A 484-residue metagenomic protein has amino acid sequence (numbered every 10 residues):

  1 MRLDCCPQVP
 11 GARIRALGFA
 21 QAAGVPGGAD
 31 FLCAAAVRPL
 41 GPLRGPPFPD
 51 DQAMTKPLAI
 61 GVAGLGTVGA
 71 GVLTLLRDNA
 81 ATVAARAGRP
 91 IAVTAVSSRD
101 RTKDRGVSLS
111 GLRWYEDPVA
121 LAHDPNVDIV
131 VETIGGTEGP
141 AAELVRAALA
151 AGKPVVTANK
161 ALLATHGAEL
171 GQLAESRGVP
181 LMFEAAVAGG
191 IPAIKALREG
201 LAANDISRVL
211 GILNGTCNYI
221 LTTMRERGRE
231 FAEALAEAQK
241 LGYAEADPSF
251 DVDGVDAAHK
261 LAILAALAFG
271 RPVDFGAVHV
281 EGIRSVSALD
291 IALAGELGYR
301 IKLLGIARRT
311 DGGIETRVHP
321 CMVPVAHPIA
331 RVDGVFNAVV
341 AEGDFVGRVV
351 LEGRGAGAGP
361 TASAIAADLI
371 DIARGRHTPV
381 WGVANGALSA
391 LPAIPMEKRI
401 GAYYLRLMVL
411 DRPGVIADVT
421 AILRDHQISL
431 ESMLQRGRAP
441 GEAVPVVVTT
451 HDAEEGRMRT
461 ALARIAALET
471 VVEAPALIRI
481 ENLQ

Functional and structural regions predicted by a protein language model:
C5-C6, C33: Cysteine-centered motifs
A23, G45, D50-A151: N-terminal glycine-/serine-/threonine-rich beta1-alpha1-beta2 phosphate-ribose binding loop of Rossmann-like
G139-A147, A151, K160-R198: Rossmann-fold NAD(P)-binding glycine/threonine-rich loop
V155-V156, L430: A short hydrophobic/small-residue beta-strand
E175-G178, M182-D256, I263: Rossmann-like NAD(P)H-binding beta-loop-alpha module
E233-R331, F336-A338: Substrate-binding/catalytic subdomain of NAD(P)-dependent oxidoreductase enzymes
G347-V349, G353-G359: Glycine-rich phosphate/pyrophosphate-binding beta-alpha loops
A364, L369-Q484: A conserved regulatory-domain signal marking ACT and ACT-like small-molecule sensing domains and adjacent regulatory
